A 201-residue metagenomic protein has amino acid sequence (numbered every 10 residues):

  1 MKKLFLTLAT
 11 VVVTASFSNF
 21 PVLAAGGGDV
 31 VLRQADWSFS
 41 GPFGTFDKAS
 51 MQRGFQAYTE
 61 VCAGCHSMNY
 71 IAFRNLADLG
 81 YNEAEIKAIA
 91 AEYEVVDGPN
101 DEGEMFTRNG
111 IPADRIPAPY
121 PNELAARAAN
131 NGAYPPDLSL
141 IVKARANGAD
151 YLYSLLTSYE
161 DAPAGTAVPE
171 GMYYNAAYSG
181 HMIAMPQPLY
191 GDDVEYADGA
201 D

Functional and structural regions predicted by a protein language model:
K2-T45: Post-cleavage N-terminal segment of exported redox proteins
V31-Q56, S67-Y81, E85-I86: Electrostatic cytochrome c docking/interface patches
L32-P42, D114, A118-P121, V194-Y196: Short, contiguous pre-domain boundary segments
G41, I71-A72, E85-D114: Acidic/histidine-rich catalytic neighborhood
Q56-S67, P117-E123, Y134-K143, Y151: C-type cytochrome heme c attachment motif
V61-C62, H66-N69, L124, V142-R145 (+3 more regions): Sec/Tat-exported extracytoplasmic proteins
T107-P117, A125, N131-G132, R145-A146 (+1 more regions): Soluble non-transmembrane domains of integral membrane proteins
L152-D201: Extracytoplasmic/lumenal ectodomains and periplasmic regions of secretory and membrane proteins
